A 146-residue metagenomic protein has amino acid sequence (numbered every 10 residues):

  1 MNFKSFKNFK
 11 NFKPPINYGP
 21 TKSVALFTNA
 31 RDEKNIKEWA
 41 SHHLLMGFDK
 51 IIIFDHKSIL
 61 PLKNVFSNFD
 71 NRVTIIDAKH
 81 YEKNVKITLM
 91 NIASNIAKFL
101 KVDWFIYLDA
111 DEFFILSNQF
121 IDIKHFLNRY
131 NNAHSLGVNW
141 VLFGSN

Functional and structural regions predicted by a protein language model:
M1-S41: N-proximal low-complexity "stem/linker" segments adjacent to membrane-targeting elements
T28, F54-L62, S67: Ser/Thr-glycine-rich phosphate-binding loops at phosphate-binding pockets of nucleotides, nucleotide cofactors
S41-K50: Short, acidic, metal-binding catalytic loop of nucleotide-sugar glycosyltransferases
D49-K50, D103, H134: Short acidic/polar active-site loop segments enriched in Thr and Asp
D49-S58, I76-K79: Short beta-strand/loop segment that forms part of the nucleotide-sugar
H56, D109-F113: Short acidic donor-binding/metal-coordinating loop in glycosyltransferase active sites
P61-Y107, I115-L116: Active-site-proximal specificity loops/subdomain of glycosyltransferases
L116-G144: Conserved donor-nucleotide/metal-binding helix-loop-beta segment in metal-dependent transferases, i.e., the alpha-helix
